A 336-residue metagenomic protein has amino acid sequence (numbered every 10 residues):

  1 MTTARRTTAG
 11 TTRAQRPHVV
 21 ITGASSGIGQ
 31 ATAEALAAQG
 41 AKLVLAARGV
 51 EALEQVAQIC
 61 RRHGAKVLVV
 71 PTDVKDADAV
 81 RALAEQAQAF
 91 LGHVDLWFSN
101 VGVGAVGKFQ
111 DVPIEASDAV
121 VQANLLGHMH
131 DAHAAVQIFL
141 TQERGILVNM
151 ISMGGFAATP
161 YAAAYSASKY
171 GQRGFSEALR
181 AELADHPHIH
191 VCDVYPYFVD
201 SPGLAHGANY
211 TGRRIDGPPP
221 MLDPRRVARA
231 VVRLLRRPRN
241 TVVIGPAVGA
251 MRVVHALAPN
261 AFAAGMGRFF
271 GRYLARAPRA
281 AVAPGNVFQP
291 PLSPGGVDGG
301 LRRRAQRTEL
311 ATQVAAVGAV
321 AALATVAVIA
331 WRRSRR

Functional and structural regions predicted by a protein language model:
S25-S26: Conserved glycine-rich cofactor-binding loop
A41-V56: Conserved glycine-rich Rossmann-like NAD(P)H-binding loop of the short-chain dehydrogenase/reductase
T72-A82, I114: The beta1-alpha1 cofactor-binding region of Rossmann-like NAD(H)/NADP(H)-dependent oxidoreductases
K108-F109, A116-V121: Substrate-binding pocket helix/loop in short-chain dehydrogenase/reductase
A132, S168: Active-site helix of classical SDR
A184-P278: SDR active-site lid
E309-R335: Hydrophobic alpha-helical topogenic segments used for membrane insertion/localization
